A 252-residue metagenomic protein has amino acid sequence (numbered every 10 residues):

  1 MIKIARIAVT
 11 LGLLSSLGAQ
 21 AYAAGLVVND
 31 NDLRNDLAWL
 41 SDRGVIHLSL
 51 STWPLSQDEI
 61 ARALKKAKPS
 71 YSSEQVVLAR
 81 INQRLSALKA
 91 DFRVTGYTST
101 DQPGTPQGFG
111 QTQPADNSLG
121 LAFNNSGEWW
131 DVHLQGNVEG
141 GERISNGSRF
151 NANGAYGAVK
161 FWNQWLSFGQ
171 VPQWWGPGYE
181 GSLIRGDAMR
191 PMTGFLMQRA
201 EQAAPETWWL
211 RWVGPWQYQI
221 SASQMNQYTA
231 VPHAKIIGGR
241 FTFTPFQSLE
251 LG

Functional and structural regions predicted by a protein language model:
A21-Q111: N-terminal periplasmic/intermembrane-space "pro-region" immediately following the signal or transit peptide
L26, S49-S51, Y71, R80-R93 (+5 more regions): Short loop/turn motifs that connect adjacent beta-strands in outer-membrane beta-barrel proteins
S49-L50, P106-T112, E142-N146, L183-G186 (+1 more regions): Outer-membrane beta-barrel domain signature
V94-T98, L134, F168, Y218-I220 (+2 more regions): Membrane-embedded beta-strand positions of outer-membrane beta-barrel proteins
T98-G104, G127-W129, V138-E142, F161-N163 (+3 more regions): Transmembrane beta-strands of outer-membrane beta-barrel pores
Q113-L119, G147-A155, M189-Q198, H233-I237: Residues that define the transmembrane beta-barrel architecture of outer-membrane proteins
L119-N125, A155-F161, F168, F195-R199 (+1 more regions): Residues on the lipid-exposed face of transmembrane beta-strands in outer-membrane beta-barrel proteins
G194-G252: Signature for the C-terminal beta-barrel architecture of outer-membrane proteins
